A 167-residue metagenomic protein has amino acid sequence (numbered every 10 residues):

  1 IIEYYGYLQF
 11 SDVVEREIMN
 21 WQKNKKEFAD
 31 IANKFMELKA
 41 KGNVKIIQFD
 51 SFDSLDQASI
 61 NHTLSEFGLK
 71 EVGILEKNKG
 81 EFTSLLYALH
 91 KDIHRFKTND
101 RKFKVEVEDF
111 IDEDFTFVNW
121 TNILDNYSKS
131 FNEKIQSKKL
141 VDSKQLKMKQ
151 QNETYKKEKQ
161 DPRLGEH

Functional and structural regions predicted by a protein language model:
I1-K91, R101-H167: Active-site-proximal, substrate-binding regions of enzyme catalytic domains and RNA-binding/basic surfaces
R95-N99: Short hydrophobic alpha-helical runs that function as membrane-insertion/retention elements
